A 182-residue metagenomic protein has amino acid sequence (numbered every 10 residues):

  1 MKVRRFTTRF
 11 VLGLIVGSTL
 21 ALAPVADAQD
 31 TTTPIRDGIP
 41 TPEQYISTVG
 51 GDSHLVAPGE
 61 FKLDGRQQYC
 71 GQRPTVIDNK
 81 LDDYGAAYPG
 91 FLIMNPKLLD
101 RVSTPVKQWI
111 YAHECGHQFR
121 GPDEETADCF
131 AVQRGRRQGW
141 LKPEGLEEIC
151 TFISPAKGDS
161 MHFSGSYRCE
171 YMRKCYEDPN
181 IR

Functional and structural regions predicted by a protein language model:
K2-L12: Bacterial N-terminal signal peptides that target proteins for export
V11-A21: Bacterial N-terminal signal peptides
D27-R73: A metal-dependent hydrolase signature that marks the N-terminal structural subdomain at the beginning of catalytic folds
F61-F91: Catalytic zinc-binding patch centered on the HExxH motif and its immediate surroundings that defines zinc-dependent
M94-W109, G121-P122: Short pre-active-site segment immediately N-terminal to the catalytic Zn-binding motif
W109-Q118, D128: Active-site recognition of the HExxH zinc-binding catalytic motif
P122-G139: An active-site-proximal "capping" alpha-helix that borders the catalytic cofactor pocket
W140-R182: Long, well-structured alpha-helical subdomains associated with metal-dependent extracellular/ecto-lumenal hydrolases
